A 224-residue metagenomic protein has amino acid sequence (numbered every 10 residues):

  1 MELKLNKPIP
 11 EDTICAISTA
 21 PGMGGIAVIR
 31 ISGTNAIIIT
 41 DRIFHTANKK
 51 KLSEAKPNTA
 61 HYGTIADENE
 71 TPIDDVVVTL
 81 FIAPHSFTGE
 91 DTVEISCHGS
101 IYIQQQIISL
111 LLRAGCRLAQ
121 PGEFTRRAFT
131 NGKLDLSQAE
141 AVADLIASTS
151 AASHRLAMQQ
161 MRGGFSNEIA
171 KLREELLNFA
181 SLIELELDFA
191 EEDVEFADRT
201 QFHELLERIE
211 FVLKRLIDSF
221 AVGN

Functional and structural regions predicted by a protein language model:
M1, I38, S109, E174 (+2 more regions): Replace "anionic and nucleotidyl ligands
M1-R155, Q159, G163: A glycine-rich (often HGG/GG-containing) alpha/beta subdomain
M23, A27-S32, R42-T46, E184-L185 (+1 more regions): Conserved G1/Walker A P-loop phosphate-binding module
N131-A139, L145-I146, L172-D188: Core structural elements
L156-F179, L187-I209: An accessory alpha-helical subdomain
